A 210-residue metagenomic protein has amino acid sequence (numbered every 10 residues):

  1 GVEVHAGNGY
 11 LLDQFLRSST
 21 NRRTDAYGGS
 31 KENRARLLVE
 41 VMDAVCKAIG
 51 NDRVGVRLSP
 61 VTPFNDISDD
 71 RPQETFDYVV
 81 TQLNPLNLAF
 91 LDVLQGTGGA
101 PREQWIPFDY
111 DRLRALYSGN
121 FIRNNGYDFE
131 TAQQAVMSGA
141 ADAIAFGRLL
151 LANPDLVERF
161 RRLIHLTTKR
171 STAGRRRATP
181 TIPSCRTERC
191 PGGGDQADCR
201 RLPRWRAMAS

Functional and structural regions predicted by a protein language model:
G1-W205: Flavin-dependent oxidoreductase catalytic cores
